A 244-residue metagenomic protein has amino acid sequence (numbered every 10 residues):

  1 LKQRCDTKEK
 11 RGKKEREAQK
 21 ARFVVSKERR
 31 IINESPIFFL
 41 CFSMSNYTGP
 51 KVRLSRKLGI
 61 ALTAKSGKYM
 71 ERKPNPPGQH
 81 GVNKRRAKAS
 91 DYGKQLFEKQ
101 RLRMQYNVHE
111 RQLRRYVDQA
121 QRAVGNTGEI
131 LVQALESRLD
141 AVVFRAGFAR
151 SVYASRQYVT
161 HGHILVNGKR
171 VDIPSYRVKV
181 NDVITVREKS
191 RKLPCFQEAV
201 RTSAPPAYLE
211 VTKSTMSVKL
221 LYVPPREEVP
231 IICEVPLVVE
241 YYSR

Functional and structural regions predicted by a protein language model:
L1-K2: N-terminal intrinsically disordered, low-complexity, charge-rich
C5-K14, Q19, E28, L40: Short, low-complexity, charge-dense intrinsically disordered segments
D6-T7, V24, E34: Short hydrophobic alpha-helical segments enriched in small aliphatic residues
E34-A146, I173-R244: Ferredoxin-like alpha/beta domains used as RNA- or RNAP-binding modules
A149-V152, Y158-V159, V178: Short, well-ordered loop/turn sites that connect or cap secondary structure elements
